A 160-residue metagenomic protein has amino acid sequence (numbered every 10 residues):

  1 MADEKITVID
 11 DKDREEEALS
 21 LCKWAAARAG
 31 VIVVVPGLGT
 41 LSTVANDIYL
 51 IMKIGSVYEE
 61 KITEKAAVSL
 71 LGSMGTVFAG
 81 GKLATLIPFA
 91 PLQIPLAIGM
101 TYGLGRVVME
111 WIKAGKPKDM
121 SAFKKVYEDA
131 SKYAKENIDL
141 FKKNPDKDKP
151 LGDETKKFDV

Functional and structural regions predicted by a protein language model:
M1-V31, N46-A67, T76-V77, I94-V160: Terminal, membrane-proximal amphipathic helices and intrinsically disordered targeting/regulatory segments
I32, P36-G39, T43, K82-G103: Gly/Ala-rich hydrophobic membrane-inserting helices
V68-I87: A structural-propensity feature for long, helix-poor, extended segments
